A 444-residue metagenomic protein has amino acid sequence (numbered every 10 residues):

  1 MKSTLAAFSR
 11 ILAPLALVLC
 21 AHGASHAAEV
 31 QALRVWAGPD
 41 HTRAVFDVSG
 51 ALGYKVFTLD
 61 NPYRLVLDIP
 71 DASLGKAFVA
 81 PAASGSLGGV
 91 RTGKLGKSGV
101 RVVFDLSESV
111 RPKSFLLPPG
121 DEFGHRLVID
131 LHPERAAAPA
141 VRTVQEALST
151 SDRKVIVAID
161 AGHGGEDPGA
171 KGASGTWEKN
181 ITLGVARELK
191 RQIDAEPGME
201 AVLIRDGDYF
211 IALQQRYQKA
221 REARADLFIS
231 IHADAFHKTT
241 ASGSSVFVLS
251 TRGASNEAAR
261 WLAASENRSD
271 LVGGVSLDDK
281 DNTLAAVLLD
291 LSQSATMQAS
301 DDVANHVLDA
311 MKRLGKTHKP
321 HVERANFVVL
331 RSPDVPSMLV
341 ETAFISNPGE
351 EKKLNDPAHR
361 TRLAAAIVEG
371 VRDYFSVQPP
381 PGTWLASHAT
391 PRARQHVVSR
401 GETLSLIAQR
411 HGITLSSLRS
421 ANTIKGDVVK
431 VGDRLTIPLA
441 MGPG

Functional and structural regions predicted by a protein language model:
M1-A7: N-terminal secretory signal peptides that target proteins for export/translocation
F8, H26-V157, T403-Q409, T414-S416 (+1 more regions): Signal-peptide-cleaved, periplasmic/extracellular N-terminal interaction regions immediately downstream of the signal
S9-H22: Bacterial N-terminal signal peptides
W36, S107-S109, D130, E134 (+12 more regions): Structured segments of extracytoplasmic/periplasmic soluble domains in secreted or envelope-associated proteins
A51-V56, A72-A77, V100, S109-F115 (+8 more regions): Short beta-strands and strand-coil junctions in structured, solvent-facing domains, enriched
L67, H237, L288-W384, R419: Active-site-adjacent mobile loop/cap segments within catalytic or ligand-binding domains
A138-N282, Q293-N305, L406, S416-R419: Catalytic-core regions of hydrolytic enzymes
P391-V397, T414-G444: Extracellular LysM carbohydrate-binding repeats and other cell-envelope/extracellular binding modules
